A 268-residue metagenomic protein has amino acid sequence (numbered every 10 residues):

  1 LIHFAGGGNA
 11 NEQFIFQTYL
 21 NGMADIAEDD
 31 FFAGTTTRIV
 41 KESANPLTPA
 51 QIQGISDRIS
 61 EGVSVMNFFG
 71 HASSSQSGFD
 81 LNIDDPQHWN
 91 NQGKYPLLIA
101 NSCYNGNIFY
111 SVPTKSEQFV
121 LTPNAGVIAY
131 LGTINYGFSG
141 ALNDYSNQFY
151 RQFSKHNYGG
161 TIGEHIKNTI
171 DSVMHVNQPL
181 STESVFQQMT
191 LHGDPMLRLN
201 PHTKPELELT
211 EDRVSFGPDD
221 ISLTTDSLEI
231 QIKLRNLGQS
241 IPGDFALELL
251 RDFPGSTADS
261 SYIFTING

Functional and structural regions predicted by a protein language model:
L1-S215, T224-K233, G238-S240, A246-E248: Cysteine-dependent hydrolase recognition
D220: Charged, cofactor-coupling segments
G243-D244, S260: Extracellular and select intracellular beta-sandwich modules with Ser/Thr-enriched, small-residue motifs on
L250-S256: Change "in extracellular beta-sheet-rich domains … of secreted and cell-surface proteins" to "in beta-sheet-rich domains
S256-G268: Intrinsically disordered, low-complexity Pro/Gly/Ser/Thr-rich segments with frequent PxxP/GP/PP motifs and embedded
